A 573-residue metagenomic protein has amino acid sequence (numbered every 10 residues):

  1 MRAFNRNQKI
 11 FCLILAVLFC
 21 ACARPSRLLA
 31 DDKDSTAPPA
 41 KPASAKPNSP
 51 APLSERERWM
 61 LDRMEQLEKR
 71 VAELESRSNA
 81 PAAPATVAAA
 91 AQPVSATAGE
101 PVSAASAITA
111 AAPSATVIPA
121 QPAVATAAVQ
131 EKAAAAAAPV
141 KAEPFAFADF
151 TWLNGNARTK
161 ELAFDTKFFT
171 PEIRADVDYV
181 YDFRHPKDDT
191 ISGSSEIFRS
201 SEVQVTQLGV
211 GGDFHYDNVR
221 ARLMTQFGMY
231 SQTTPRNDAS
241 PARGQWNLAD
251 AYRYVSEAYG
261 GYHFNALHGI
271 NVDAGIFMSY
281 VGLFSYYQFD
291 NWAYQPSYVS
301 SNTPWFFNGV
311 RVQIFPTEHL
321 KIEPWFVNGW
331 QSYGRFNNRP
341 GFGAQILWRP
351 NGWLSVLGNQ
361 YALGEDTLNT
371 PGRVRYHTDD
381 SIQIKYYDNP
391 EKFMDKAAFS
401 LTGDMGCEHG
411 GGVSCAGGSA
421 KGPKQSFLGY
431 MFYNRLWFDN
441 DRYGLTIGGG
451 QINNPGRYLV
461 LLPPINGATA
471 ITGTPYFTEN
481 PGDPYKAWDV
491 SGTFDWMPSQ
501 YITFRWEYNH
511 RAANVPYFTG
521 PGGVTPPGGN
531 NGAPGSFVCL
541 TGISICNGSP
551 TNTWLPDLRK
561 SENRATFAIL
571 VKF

Functional and structural regions predicted by a protein language model:
R2-L13: Bacterial N-terminal signal peptides that target proteins for export
C12-C22: Bacterial N-terminal signal peptides
L28-D188, P550, F573: N-terminal periplasmic/intermembrane-space "pro-region" immediately following the signal or transit peptide
D32, P47-A51, A123, A128-A133 (+7 more regions): Gram-negative outer-membrane beta-barrel domains
S95-A138, Y216-A239, R243-W246, F315 (+7 more regions): Glycine/serine-rich loop-strand microenvironments at binding/catalytic pocket rims
Q121, E131, A142, A157-G329 (+4 more regions): Outer membrane beta-barrel
T234, R243-L248, L354-G364, T370-F573: Outer-membrane beta-barrel pore domains
